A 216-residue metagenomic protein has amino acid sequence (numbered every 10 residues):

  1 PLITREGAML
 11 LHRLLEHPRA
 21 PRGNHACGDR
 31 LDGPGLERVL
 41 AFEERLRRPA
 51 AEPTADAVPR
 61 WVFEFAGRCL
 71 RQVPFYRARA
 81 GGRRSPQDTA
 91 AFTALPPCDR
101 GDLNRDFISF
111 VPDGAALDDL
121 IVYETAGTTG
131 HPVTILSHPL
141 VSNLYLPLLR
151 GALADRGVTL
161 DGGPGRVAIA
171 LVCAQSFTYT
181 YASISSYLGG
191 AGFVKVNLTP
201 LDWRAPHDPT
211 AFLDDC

Functional and structural regions predicted by a protein language model:
P1-E124, H131-V167, Q175: Nucleotide 5′-phosphate-binding alpha/beta core
E64, A174-C216: Conserved adenylate-forming
A126-G130, F212-D215: Short secondary-structure transition/capping segments
